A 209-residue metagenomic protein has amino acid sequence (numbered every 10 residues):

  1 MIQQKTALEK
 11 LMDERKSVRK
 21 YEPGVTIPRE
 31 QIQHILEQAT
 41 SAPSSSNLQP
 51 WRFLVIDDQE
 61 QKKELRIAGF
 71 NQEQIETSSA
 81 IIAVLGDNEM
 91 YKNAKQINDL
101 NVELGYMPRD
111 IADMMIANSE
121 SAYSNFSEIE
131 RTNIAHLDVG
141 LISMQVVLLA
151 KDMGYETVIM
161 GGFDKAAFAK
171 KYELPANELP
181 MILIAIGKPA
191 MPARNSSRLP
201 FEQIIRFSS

Functional and structural regions predicted by a protein language model:
M1-S209: Acidic, surface-exposed loops and disordered segments
